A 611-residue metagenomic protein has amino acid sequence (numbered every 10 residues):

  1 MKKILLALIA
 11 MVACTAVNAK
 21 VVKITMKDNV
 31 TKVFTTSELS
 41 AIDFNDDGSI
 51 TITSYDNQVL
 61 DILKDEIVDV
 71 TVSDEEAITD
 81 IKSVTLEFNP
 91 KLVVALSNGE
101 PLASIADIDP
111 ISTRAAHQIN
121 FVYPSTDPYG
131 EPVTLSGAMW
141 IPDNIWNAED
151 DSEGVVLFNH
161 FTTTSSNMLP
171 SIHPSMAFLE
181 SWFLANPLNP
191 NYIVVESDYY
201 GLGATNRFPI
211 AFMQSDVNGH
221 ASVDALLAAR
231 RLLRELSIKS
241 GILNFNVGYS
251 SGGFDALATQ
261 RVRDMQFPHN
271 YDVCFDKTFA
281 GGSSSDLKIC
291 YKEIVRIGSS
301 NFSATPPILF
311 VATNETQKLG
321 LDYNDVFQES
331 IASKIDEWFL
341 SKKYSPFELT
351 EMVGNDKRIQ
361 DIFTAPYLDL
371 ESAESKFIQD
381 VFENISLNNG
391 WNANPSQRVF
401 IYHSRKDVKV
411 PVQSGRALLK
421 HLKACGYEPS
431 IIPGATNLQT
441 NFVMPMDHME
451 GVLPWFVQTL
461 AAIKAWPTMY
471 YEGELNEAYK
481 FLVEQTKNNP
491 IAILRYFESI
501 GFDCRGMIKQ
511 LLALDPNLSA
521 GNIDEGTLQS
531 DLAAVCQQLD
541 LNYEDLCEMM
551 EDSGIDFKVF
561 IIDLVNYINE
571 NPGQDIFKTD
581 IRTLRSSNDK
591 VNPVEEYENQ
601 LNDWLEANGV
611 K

Functional and structural regions predicted by a protein language model:
D74-W146: Catalytic-loop region of hydrolases
N144-N186: Short, surface-exposed "cap/lid" segments of acyl-processing enzymes
F183-L184, L188-A204: Conserved alpha/beta-hydrolase
F212-R234: Alpha/beta-hydrolase active-site loop
A228-E235, G241-G298: Primarily recognizes the serine-hydrolase "nucleophile elbow" in alpha/beta-hydrolase and SGNH/GDSL folds
G281-N392: Accessory cap/linker subdomain of secreted extracellular hydrolases
F400-H403, D407: Short beta-strand/loop motif that positions the catalytic acidic residue of the alpha/beta-hydrolase fold
K409, R416-A417, C425-Y496, D589 (+1 more regions): C-terminal catalytic histidine-bearing segment of alpha/beta-hydrolase fold enzymes
